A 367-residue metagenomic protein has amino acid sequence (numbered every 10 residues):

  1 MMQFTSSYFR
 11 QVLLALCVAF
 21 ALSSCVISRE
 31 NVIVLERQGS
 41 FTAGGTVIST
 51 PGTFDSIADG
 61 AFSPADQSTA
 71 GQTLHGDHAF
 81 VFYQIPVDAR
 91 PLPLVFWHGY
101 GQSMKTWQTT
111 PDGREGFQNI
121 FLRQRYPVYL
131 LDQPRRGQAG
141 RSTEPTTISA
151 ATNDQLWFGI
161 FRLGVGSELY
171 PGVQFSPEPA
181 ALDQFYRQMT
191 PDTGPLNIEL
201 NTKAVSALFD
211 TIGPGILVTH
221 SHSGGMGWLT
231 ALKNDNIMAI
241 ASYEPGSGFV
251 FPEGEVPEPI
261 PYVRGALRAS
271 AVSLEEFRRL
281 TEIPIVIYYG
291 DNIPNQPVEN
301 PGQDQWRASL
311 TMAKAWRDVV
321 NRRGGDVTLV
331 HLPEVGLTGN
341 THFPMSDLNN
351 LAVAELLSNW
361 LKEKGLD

Functional and structural regions predicted by a protein language model:
I27-A89: N-terminal cap/lid segment of alpha/beta-hydrolase-fold proteins
P91-G99: Short beta-strand element of the alpha/beta-hydrolase
H98-T110: Active-site glycine-rich loops that stabilize anionic/oxyanionic intermediates across multiple enzyme folds
R114-G140: Conserved alpha/beta-hydrolase
P195-I216: Conserved acidic catalytic loop of the alpha/beta-hydrolase fold
V218-G227: Gly/Ala-rich beta-loop-alpha elbow adjacent to hydrolase catalytic centers
S247-G324, T328-V330: The feature captures the conserved acid-bearing segment of alpha/beta-hydrolase catalytic domains
G339, F343-D367: Catalytic active-site module of serine/aspartate enzymes centered on a nucleophile-bearing elbow/loop
